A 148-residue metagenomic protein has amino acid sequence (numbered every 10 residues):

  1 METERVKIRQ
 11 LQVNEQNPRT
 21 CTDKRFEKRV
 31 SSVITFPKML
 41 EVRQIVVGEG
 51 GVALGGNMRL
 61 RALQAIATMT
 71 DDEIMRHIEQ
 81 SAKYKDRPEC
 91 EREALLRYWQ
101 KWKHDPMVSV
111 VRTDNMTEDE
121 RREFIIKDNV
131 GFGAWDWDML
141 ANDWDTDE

Functional and structural regions predicted by a protein language model:
M1-T113, E120-E148: Short, charged/polar connector segments at secondary-structure boundaries
